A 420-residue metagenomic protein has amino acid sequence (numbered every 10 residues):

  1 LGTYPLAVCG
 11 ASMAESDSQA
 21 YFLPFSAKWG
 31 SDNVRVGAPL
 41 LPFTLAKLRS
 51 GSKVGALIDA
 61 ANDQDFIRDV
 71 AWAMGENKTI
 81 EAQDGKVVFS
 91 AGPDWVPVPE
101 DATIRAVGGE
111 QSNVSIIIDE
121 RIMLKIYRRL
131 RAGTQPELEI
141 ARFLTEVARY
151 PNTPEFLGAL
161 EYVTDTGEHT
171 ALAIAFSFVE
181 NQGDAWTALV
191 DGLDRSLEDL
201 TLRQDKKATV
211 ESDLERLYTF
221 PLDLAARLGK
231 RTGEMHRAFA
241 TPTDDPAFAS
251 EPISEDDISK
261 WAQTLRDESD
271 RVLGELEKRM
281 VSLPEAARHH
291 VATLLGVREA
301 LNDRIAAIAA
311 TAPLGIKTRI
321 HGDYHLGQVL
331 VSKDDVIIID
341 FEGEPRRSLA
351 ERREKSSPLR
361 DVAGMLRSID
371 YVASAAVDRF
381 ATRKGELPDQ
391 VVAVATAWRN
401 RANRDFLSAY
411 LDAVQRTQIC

Functional and structural regions predicted by a protein language model:
L1: Short, Gly/Pro- and small/polar-rich lid/capping loops
Y4-V281, H321, L326-C420: Conserved ATP-binding subdomain of kinase catalytic cores across diverse folds
F89-A102, V272-T318: An alpha-helical support segment within catalytic cores of ATP-dependent transferases
